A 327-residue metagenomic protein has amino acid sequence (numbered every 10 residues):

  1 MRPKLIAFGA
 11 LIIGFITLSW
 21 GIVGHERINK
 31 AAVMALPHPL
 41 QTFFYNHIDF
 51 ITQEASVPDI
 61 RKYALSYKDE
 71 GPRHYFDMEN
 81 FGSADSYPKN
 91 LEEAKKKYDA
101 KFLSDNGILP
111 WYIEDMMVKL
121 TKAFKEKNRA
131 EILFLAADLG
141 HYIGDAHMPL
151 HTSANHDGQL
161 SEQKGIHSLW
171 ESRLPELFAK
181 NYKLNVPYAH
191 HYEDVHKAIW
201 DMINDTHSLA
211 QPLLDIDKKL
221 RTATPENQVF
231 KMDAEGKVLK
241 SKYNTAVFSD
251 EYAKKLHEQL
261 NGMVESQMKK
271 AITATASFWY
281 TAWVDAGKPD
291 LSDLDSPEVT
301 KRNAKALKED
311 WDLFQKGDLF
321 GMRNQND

Functional and structural regions predicted by a protein language model:
M1-L5: Positively charged n-region of N-terminal signal peptides that target proteins for export
A7-T17: Bacterial N-terminal signal peptides
L18-D138, P149, A154-T273, S277-D327: N-terminal, motif-rich segments that launch catalysis or mediate targeting to/interaction with membranes, typified by
G140-G144: Functional cores that coordinate and move charged inorganic groups
